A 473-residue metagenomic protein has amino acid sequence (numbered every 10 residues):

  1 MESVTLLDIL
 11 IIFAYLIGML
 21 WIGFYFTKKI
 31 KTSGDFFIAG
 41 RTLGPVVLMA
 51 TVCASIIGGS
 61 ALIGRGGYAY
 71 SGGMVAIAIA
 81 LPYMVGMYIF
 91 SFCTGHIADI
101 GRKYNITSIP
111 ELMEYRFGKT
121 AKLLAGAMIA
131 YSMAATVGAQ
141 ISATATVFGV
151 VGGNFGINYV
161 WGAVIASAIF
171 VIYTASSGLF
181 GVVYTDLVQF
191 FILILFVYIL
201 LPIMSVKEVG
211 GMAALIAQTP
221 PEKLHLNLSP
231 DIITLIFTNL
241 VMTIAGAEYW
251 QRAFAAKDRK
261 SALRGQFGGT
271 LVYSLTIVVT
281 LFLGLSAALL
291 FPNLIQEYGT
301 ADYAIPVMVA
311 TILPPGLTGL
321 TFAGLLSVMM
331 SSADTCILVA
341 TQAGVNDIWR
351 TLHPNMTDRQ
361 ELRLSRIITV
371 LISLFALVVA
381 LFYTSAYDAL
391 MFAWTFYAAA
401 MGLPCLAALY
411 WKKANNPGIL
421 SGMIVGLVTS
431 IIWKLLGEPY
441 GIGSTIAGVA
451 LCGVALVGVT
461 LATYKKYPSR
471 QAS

Functional and structural regions predicted by a protein language model:
M1-S473: Membrane-embedded helix-loop-helix hairpins and adjacent transmembrane boundary segments in multi-pass transporters
